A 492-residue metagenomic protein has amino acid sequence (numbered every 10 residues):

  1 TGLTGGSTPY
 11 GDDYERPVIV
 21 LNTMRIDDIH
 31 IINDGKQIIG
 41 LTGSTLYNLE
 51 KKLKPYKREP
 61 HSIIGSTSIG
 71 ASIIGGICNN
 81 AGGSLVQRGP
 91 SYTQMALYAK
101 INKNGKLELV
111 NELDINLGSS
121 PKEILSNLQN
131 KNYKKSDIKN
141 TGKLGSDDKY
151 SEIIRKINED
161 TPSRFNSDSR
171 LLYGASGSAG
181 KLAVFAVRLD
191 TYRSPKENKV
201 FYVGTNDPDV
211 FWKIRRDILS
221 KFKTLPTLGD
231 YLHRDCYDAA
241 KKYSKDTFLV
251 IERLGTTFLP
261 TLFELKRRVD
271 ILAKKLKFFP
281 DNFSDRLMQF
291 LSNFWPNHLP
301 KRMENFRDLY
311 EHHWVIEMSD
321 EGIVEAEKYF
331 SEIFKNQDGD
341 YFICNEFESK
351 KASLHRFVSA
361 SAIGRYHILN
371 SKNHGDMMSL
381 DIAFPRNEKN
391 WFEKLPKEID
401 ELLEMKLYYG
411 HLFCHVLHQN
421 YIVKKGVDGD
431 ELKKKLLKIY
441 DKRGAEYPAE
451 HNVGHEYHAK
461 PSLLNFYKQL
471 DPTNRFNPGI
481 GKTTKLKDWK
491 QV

Functional and structural regions predicted by a protein language model:
T1, G5, L21-N22, I31 (+8 more regions): General beta-strand structural signal in soluble alpha/beta enzymes
T1, G6, Y10-V18, M24 (+3 more regions): Conserved glycine-rich FAD pyrophosphate-binding loop
G6-T8, H30, N48-E50, L107-N111 (+7 more regions): Short helix/loop capping segments that flank catalytic or ligand/cofactor-binding pockets
P9-Y47, S84-R88, L189-R193: Glycine-/small-residue-rich beta-strand-loop submotif within the FAD-binding core of flavoenzymes
I19, L49, Y56-E59, G75-G76 (+1 more regions): Hydrophobic or amphipathic alpha-helical targeting/insertion segments
S62-V210: FAD-binding subdomain of flavoenzyme oxidoreductases
R188, K199-N206, V210, I214-M303 (+3 more regions): C-terminal cap/substrate-recognition region of VAO/PCMH-type FAD-linked oxidoreductases
